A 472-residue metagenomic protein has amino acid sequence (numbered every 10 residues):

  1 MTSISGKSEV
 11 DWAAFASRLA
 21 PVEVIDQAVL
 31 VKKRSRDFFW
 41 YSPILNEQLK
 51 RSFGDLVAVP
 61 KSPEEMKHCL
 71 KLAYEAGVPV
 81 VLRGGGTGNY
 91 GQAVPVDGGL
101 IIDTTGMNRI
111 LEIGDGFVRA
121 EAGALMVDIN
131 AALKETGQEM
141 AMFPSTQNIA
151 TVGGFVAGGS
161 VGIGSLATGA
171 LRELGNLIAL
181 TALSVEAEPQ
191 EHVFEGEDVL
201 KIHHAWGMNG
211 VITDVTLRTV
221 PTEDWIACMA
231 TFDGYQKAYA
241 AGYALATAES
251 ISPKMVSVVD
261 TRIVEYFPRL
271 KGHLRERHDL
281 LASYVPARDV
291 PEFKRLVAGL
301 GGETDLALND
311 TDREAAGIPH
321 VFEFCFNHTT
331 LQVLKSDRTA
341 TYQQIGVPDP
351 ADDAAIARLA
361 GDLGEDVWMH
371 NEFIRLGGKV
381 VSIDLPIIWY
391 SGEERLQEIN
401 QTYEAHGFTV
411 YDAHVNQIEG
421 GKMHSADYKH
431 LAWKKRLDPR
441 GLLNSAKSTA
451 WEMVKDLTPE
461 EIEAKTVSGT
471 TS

Functional and structural regions predicted by a protein language model:
M1-K71, T87-G116, I263-L270, A316-D337 (+2 more regions): N-terminal flexible segment immediately upstream of the FAD-binding catalytic core in FAD-dependent oxidoreductases
F15, A73, A241-T247, D289-E303 (+2 more regions): Short amphipathic alpha-helices in soluble, non-transmembrane regions that often serve as interface/regulatory elements
E23-Q27, A58-P60, V80-G84, I102-T104 (+10 more regions): General beta-strand structural signal in soluble alpha/beta enzymes
G85, A93-G99, T105, Q147 (+1 more regions): Conserved glycine-rich FAD pyrophosphate-binding loop
L111, M126-V127, A131-S250, E463-S472: FAD-binding subdomain of flavoenzyme oxidoreductases
A227, S252-P253, R262-L308: A conserved active-site cap/scaffold subdomain adjacent to cofactor or substrate pockets
G234-K237, S283-P291, P348-A351, I388-E393: Helix N-cap motif at beta-to-alpha junctions
